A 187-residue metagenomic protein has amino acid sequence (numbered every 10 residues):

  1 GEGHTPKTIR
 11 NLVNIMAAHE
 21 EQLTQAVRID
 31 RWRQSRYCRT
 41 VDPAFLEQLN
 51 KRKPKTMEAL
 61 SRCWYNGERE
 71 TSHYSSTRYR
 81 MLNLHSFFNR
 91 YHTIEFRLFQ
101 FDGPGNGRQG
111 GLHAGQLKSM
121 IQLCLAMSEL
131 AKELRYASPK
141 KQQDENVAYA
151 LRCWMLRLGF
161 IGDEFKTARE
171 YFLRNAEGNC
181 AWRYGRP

Functional and structural regions predicted by a protein language model:
G1: Aromatic-lined carbohydrate-binding surfaces of glycoside hydrolases
H4-P187: C-terminal accessory/tail domains of diverse enzymes
